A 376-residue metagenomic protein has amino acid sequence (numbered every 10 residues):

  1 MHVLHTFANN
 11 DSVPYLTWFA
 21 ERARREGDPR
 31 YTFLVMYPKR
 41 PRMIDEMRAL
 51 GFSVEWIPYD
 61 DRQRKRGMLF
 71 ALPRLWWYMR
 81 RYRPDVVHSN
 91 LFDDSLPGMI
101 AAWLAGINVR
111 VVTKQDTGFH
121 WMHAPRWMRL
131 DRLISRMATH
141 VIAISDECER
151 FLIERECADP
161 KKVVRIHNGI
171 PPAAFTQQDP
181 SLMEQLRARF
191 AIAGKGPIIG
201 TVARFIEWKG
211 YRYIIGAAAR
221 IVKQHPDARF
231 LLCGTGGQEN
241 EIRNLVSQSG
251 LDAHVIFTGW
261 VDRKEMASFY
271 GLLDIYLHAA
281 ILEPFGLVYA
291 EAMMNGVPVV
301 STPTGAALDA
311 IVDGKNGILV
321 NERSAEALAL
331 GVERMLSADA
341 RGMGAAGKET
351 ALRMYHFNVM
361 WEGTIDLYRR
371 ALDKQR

Functional and structural regions predicted by a protein language model:
H5-F70, G237: N-terminal strand-loop element at the rim of the active site of nucleotide-sugar-dependent glycosyltransferases
V13-E21, P197, T201-K223, G237-R243 (+1 more regions): A conserved mid-protein helix/loop that constitutes part of the nucleotide-sugar donor-binding site
M79, W260-V261, S268-L273: Short alpha-helical donor nucleotide-sugar binding micro-motif in glycosyltransferases
S89-S95, K114: Short His-centered aromatic/hydrophobic patch
Q185-A188, R341-M354, G363-D366: A short, well-ordered alpha-helix in the C-terminal region of glycosyltransferases
I281: Aromatic "clamp/platform" in nucleotide-sugar-dependent glycosyltransferases that forms part of the donor/acceptor
P298-S301, I311: Short hydrophobic beta-strand element within catalytic cores of glycosyltransferases and related nucleotide-activated
D313-G314, I318-A325, R334-D339: Conserved acidic donor-binding segment of nucleotide-sugar-dependent glycosyltransferases
